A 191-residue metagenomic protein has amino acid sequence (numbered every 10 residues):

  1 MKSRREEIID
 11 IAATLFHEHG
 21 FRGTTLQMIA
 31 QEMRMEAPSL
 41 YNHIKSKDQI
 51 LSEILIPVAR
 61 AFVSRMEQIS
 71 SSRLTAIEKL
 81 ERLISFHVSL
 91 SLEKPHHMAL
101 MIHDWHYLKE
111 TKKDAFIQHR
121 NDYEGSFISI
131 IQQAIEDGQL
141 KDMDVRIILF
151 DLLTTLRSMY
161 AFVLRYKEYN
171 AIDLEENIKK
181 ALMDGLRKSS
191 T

Functional and structural regions predicted by a protein language model:
E7, I11, L15-Q49, E53: Helix-turn-helix
E18-R22, S72-R73, K94, D137-G138: Short coil/turn segments at alpha/beta junctions that flank glycine-rich nucleotide-binding fingerprints
I44, I102-L108: Short helix-capping/turn signature of helix-turn-helix
K47, I54, V58-F62, L83-H87 (+6 more regions): Hydrophobic/aromatic residues within well-ordered alpha-helical segments
E53, E67-H96, I148-L152: Hydrophobic alpha-helical connector segments
R60-V63, E67-Q68, T111-D137, R146-F150 (+2 more regions): Amphipathic alpha-helical packing segments from all-alpha helical-bundle domains
A99-I102, K113, I135-A181, S190-T191: Hydrophobic/aromatic-rich alpha-helical bundle segments in the mid-to-C-terminal region
